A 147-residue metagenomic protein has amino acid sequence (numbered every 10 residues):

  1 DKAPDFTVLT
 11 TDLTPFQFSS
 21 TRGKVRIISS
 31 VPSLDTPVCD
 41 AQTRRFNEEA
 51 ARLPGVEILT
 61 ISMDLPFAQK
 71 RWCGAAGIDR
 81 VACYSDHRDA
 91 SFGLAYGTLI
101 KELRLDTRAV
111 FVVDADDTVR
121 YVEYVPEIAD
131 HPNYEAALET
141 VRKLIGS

Functional and structural regions predicted by a protein language model:
D1-S147: Chalcogenol-based redox active-site neighborhoods
